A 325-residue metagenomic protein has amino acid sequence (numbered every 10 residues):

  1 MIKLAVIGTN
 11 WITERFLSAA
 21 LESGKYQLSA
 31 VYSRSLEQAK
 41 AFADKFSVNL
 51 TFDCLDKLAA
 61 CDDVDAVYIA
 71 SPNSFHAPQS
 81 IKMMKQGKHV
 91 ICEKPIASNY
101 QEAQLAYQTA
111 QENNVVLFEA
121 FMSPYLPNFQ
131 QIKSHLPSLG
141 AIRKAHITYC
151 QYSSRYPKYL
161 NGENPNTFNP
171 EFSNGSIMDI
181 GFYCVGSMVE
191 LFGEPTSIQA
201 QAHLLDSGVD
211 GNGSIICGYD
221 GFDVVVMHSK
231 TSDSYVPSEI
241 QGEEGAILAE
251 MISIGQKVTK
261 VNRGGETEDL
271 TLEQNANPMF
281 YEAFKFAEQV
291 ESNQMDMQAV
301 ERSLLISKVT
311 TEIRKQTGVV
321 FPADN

Functional and structural regions predicted by a protein language model:
M1, K57, A66-Y68, K285-N325: C-terminal helix-rich "cap/oligomerization" subdomain common to oxidoreductases
M1-F46, V319-A323: N-terminal Rossmann-like dinucleotide-binding module
F46-T109: Beta-loop-alpha module in the N-terminal Rossmann-like domain of NAD(P)-dependent dehydrogenases, especially those
F52, C92, L117-E119, A249: Hydrophobic residues in well-ordered beta-strands that form the structural core
L105-M122, I142-K144: Rossmann-fold dehydrogenase core element
S123-E194: Predominantly a Rossmann-like dinucleotide-binding segment in NAD(P)-dependent oxidoreductases
C184-G255, F284-Q294: Contiguous beta-strand/loop segments that form the cofactor/metal-binding neighborhood of enzyme cores
T271-F284: Active-site loop of classical SDR/Rossmann-like NAD(P)-dependent oxidoreductases, centered on the catalytic Tyr-X3-Lys
